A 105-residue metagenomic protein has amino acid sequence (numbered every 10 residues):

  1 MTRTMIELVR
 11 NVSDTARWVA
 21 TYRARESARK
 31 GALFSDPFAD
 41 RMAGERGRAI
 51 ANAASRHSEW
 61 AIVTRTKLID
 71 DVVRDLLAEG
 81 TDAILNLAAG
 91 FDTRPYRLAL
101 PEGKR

Functional and structural regions predicted by a protein language model:
M1-R105: Rossmann-like AdoMet
